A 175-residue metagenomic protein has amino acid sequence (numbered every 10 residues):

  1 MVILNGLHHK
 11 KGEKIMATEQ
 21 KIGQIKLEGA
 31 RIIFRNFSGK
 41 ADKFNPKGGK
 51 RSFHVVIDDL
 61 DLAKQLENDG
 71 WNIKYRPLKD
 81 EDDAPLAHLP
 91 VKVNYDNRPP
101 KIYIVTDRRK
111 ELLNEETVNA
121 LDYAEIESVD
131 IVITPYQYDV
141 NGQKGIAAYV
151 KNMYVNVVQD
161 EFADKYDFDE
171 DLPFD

Functional and structural regions predicted by a protein language model:
V2-R98: OB-fold ssDNA-binding interfaces and closely related basic DNA-contact patches used across DNA replication/repair
K11-Q24, V158-D175: Acidic, gly/ser/pro-rich intrinsically disordered tails
H54-V56, V132-T134, N152-Y154: Residue-level recognition of well-ordered beta-strand positions that form the cores of beta-sheet-rich folds across
D59, P135-Q137, V157: Beta-strand elements of well-folded, non-transmembrane domains
Q65-N68, N141-I146, D164-K165: A short secondary-structure junction signal
Y95-E111: Short, basic/aromatic beta-hairpin or loop at an interaction surface
T106-V129, Y136-I146: Exposed beta-sheet edge/beta-hairpin loop segments within beta-rich domains
G142-D160: OB-fold/S1-family single-stranded nucleic acid-binding modules
